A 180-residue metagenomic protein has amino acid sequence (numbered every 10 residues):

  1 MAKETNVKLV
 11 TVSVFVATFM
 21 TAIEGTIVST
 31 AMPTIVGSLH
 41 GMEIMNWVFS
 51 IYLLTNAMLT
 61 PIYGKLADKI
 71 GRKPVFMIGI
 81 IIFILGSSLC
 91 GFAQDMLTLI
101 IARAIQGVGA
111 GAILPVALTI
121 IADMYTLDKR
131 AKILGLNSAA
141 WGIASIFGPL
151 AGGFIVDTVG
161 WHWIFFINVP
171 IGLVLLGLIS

Functional and structural regions predicted by a protein language model:
M1-S180: Transmembrane-helix bundle of Major Facilitator Superfamily
